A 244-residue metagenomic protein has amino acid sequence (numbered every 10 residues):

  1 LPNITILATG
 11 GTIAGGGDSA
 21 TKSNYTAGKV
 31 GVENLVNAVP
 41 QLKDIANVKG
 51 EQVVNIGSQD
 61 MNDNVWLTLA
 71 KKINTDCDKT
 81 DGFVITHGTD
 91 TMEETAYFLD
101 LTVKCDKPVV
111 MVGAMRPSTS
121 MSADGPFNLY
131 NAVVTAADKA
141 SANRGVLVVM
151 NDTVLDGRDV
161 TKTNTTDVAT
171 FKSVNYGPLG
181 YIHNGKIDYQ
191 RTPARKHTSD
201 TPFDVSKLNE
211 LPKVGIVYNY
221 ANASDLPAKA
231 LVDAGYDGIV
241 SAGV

Functional and structural regions predicted by a protein language model:
L1-T75: ATP/NTP phosphate-donor binding region
P2-I4, K79-D81, D106-V110, Y236-G238: Loop/turn elements at helix/coil->beta-strand transitions in domains of secreted/extracellular proteins
L7, G31, A38, D156-S241: Accessory alpha-helical/coil subdomains and C-terminal extensions that flank or cap enzyme catalytic cores
L7-T9, I85-H87, V110-G113, L147-N151 (+2 more regions): Short beta-strand segments
G15-G16, D90-A96, N128-L129: Short glycine/serine/threonine-rich phosphate/pyrophosphate-binding segments that cradle anionic phosphate groups
C77-M92, A234-V244: Short acidic, glycine-rich surface-loop motifs adjacent to enzyme active sites
T86-K107: Short Gly/Thr/Asp-enriched flexible loops that form oxyanion-binding sites at enzyme active sites
M111-N184: Internal gly/pro-rich beta-alpha loop/helix module that stabilizes soluble enzyme cofactors or their anionic handles
